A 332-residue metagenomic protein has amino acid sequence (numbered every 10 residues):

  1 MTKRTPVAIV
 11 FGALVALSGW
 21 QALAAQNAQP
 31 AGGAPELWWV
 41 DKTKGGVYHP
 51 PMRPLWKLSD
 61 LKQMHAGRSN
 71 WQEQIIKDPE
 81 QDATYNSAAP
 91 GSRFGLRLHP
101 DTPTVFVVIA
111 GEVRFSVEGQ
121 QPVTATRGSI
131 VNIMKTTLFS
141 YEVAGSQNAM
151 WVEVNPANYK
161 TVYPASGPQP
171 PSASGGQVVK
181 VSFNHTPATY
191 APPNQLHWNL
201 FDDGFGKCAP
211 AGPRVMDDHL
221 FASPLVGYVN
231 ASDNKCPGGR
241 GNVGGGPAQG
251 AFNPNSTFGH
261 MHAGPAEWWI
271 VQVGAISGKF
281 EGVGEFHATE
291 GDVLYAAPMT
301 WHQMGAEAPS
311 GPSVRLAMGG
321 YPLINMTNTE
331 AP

Functional and structural regions predicted by a protein language model:
M1-V10: Bacterial N-terminal signal peptides that target proteins for export
I9-S18: Bacterial N-terminal signal peptides
W20-A24: Sec/Tat signal peptide C-region and signal peptidase I cleavage site
Q26-D82, G95-L96, Y163-G246, F258 (+1 more regions): A short, N-terminal "cap"/entry segment at the start of jelly-roll beta-barrel domains of the cupin/DSBH fold
S87-A89, L98-F115, Q249-F252, M261-S277 (+1 more regions): Short, conserved beta-strand element in jelly-roll/cupin
F94-L96, F115-S116, I133, F139-S146 (+5 more regions): Short beta-strand His + acidic residue motifs that chelate non-heme Fe in jelly-roll/DSBH and cupin folds
G119-T136, G282-P298: Short acidic-glycine-tyrosine-enriched beta hairpin
N132, S146-P164, Y295, S310-T329: A short hydrophobic beta-strand segment most commonly corresponding to one strand of the jelly-roll/cupin
